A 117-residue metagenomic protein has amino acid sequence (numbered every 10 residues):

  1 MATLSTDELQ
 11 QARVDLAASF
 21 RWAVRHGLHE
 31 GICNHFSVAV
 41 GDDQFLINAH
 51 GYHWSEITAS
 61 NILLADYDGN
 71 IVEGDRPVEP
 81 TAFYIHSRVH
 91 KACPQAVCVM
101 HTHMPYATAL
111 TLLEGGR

Functional and structural regions predicted by a protein language model:
M1-R117: Glycine-rich flexible loops
